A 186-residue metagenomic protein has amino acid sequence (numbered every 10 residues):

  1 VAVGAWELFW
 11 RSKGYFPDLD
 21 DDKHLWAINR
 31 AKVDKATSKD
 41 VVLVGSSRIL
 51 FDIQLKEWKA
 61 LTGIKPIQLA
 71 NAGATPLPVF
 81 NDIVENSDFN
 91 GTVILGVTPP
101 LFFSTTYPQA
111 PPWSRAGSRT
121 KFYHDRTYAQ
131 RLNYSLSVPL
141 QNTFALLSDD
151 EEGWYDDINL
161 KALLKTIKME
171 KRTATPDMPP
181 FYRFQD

Functional and structural regions predicted by a protein language model:
V1-R11: Hydrophobic membrane-insertion alpha-helices, especially the h-region of bacterial N-terminal signal peptides
W6, H24-R30, W58, D88-F89: Tryptophan-centered motif/residue detector
R11-V33: Alpha-helical transmembrane signal-anchor/signal-peptide segments
L25-A27, Q54, N159, D186: Poly-acidic low-complexity segments
V33-S38, E85-F89: Flexible, charged surface loops at secondary-structure boundaries
V44, R48-N133: Membrane-embedded segments
A110-D186: Secreted/periplasmic serine-hydrolase-like ester/acetyl group-modifying domain
